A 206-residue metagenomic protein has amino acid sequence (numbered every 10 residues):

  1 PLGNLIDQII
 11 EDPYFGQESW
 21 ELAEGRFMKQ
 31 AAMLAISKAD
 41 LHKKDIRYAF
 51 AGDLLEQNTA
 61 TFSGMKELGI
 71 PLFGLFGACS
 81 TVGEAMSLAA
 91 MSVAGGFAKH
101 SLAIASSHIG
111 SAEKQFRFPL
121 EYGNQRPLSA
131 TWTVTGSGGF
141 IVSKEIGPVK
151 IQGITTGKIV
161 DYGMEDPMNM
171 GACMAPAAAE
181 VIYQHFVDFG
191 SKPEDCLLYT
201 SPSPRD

Functional and structural regions predicted by a protein language model:
P1-E21, P119-Y183, D188-S191: Condensing-enzyme catalytic core mediating Claisen C-C bond formation in acyl metabolism
P1-F15, R26-Q30, A94, A105 (+1 more regions): Cys-dependent condensing catalytic cores that perform Claisen condensation/acyl-transfer in fatty-acid/polyketide
A23-E24, P71-G83, A130-W132: Active-site nucleophile and cofactor-binding loops and adjacent substrate-binding regions of central metabolic enzymes
E24-A39, L88, C173-D188: Short, well-ordered amphipathic alpha-helical segments that serve as non-catalytic structural scaffolds within diverse
K29, F76-A103, V142, P176 (+1 more regions): Active-site-proximal alpha-helical scaffold in enzymes
A39, K43-E56, A60-S63, I70: Membrane helical hairpin/interfacial module
A51-G52, S101-S107: Short beta-strand segments
Y199-D206: Conserved small/polar residues in nucleotide/adenosyl-binding loops
